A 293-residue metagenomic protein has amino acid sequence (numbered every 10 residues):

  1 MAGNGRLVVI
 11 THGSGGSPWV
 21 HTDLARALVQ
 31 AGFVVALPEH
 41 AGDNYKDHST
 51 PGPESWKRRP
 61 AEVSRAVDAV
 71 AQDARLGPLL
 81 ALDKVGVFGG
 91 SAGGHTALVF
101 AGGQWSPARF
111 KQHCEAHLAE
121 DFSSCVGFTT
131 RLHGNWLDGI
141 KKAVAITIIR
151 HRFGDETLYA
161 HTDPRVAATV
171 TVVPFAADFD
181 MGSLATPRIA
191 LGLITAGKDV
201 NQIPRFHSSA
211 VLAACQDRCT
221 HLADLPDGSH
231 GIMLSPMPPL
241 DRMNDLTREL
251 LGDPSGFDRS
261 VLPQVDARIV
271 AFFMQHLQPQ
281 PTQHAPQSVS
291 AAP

Functional and structural regions predicted by a protein language model:
M1-G5, I10-D47, D199-R205: Short substrate-entry loop that stabilizes the transition state in hydrolases
R6, A167, A190: Alpha/beta-hydrolase fold active-site loops
G52-P78, V99, R109-D155, Y159-H161: Alpha/beta-hydrolase active-site loop
K84-G86, A168-V170: Residue in the alpha/beta-hydrolase core beta-strand immediately N-terminal to the catalytic nucleophile
G89-G93, A97: Gly/Ala-rich beta-loop-alpha elbow adjacent to hydrolase catalytic centers
T96-F100, D180: Hydrolases whose catalytic domains are alpha/beta-hydrolase-1, hotdog thioesterase, or metallo-beta-lactamase-like
T186-R259: Active-site-adjacent alpha-helix of alpha/beta-hydrolase-fold enzymes
G228, P238-P293: Catalytic active-site module of serine/aspartate enzymes centered on a nucleophile-bearing elbow/loop
